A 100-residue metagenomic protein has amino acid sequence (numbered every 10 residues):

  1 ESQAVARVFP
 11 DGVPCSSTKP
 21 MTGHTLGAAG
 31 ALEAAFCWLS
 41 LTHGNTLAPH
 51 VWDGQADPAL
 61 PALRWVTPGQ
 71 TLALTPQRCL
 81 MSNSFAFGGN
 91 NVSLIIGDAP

Functional and structural regions predicted by a protein language model:
S2-M21, A29-A86, G97-P100: Structural signature of cysteine-dependent C-C bond-forming condensing enzymes
N91-I95: Short beta-strand scaffold segments in enzyme catalytic cores
